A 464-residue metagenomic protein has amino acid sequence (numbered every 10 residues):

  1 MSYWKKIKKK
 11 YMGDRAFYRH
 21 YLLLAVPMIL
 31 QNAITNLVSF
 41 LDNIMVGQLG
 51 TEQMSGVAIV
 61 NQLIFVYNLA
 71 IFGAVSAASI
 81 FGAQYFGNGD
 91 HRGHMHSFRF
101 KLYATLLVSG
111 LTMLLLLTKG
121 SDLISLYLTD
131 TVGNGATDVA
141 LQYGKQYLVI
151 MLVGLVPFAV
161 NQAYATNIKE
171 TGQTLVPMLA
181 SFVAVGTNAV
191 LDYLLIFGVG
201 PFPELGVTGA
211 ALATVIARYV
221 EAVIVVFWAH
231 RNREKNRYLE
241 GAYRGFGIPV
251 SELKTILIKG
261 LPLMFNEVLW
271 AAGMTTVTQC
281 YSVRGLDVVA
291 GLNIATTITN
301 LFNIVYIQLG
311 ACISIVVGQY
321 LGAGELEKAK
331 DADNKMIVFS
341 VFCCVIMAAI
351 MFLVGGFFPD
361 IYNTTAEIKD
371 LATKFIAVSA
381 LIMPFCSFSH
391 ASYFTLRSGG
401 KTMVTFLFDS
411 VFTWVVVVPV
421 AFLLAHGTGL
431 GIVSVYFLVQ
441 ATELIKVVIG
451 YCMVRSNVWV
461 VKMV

Functional and structural regions predicted by a protein language model:
M1-A25, G82-G154, F202-G260, V317-I382 (+1 more regions): Short alpha-helical transmembrane segments in multi-pass integral membrane proteins
M12-I44, Q48-L49, F65-F81, S109-M113 (+5 more regions): N-terminal transmembrane alpha-helices
L23-D42, I150, A184, A217-E221 (+4 more regions): Transmembrane helical elements of multi-pass membrane transporters/channels
I29, A33, L37, L41 (+18 more regions): Generic alpha-helical transmembrane segments of integral inner-membrane proteins, especially permease/transport modules
A33, L37-S55, I124-D138, L194-L205 (+4 more regions): Helix-terminus/linker motif at the lipid-water interface of multi-pass membrane proteins
T51-Q62, G144, L148, A211 (+3 more regions): Small-residue hotspots at the loop-to-helix junctions and early N-terminal turns of transmembrane alpha-helices
M54-L114, F158-P177, G291-G355, C386-F408: Small-residue-rich hydrophobic transmembrane alpha-helices
V75, S79, I150-K169, P177-N188 (+6 more regions): Short runs within selected transmembrane alpha-helices of multi-pass transporters and secretion channels
